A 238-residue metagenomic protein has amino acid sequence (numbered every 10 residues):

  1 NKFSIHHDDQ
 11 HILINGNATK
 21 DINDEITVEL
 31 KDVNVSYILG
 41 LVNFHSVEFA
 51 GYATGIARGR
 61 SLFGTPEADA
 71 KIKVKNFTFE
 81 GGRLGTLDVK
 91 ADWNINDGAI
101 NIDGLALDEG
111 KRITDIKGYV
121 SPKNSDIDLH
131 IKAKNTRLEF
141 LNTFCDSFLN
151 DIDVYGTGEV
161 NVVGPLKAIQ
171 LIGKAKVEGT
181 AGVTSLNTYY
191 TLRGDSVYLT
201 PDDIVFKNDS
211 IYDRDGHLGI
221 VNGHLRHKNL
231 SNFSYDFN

Functional and structural regions predicted by a protein language model:
N1-N161, L166-N238: Interface amphipathic segments
